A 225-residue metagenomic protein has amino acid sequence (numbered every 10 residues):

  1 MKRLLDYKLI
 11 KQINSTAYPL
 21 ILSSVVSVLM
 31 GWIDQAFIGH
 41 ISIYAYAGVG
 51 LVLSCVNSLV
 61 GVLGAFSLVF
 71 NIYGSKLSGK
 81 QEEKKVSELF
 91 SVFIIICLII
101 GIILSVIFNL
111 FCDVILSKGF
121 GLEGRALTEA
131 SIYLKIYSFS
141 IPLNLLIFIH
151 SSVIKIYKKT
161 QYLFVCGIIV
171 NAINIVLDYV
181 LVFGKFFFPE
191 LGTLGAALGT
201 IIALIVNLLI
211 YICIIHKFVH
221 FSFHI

Functional and structural regions predicted by a protein language model:
M1-L20, G74-S140, P189-I225: Short alpha-helical transmembrane segments in multi-pass integral membrane proteins
K11-S75: Signature of the first transmembrane helix
L20, S24, A36, I72 (+6 more regions): Transmembrane alpha-helix boundary and packing residues in multipass membrane permease domains and related
S24-W32, S105-N109, N171: Recurrent gating helices in multi-pass secondary carriers
V25, L29-A47, L116-G124, V180-L191: Helix-terminus/linker motif at the lipid-water interface of multi-pass membrane proteins
Y46-V106, N144-K158, L163: Small-residue-rich hydrophobic transmembrane alpha-helices
S58-G61, N174-D178, L208-I212: Hydrophobic transmembrane alpha-helices of multi-pass small-molecule transporters
V153-V180, L194-A197: Alpha-helical transmembrane segments of multi-pass membrane transporters/permeases
